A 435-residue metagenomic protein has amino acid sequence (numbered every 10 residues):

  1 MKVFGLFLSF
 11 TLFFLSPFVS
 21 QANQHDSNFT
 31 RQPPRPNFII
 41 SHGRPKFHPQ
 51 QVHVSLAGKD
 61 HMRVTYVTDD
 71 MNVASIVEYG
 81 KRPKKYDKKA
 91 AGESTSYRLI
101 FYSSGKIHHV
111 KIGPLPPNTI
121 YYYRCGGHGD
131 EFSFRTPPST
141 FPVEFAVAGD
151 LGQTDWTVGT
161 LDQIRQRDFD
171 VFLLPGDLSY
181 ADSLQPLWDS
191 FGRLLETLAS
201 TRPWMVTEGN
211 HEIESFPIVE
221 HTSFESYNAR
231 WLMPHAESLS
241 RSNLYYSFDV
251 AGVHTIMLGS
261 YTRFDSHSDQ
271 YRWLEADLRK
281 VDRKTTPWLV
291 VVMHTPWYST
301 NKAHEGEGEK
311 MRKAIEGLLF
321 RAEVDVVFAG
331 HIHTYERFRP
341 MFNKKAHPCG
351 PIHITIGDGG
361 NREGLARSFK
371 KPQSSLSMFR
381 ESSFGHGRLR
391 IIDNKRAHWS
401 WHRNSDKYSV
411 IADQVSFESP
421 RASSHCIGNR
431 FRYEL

Functional and structural regions predicted by a protein language model:
K2-V147, Q166, S382-S383, R388-L435: Acidic, histidine-bearing metal-coordination/catalytic regions of metal-dependent phosphoesterases
K59, M71, S179, E212-I213 (+5 more regions): Short, solvent-exposed loop/turn segments at secondary-structure junctions
M62-V64, V73-I76, Y86-D87, T154-T157 (+5 more regions): Short, solvent-exposed loop/turn elements at domain surfaces
S75, F101-S103, K280-T300, T355-N361 (+1 more regions): Active-site-proximal loop/helix segment associated with metal-binding centers of metalloenzymes
H109-I112, I120-P137, P186-L289, E305-E309 (+3 more regions): Extended active-site neighborhood of metal-dependent phosphoesterases/phosphodiesterases
G129-D182: An acidic-aromatic substrate-binding cleft motif
A146-G149, F172-D177, P203-N210, G259 (+3 more regions): Active-site neighborhood of phospho(di)ester-bond hydrolases with catalytic His/Asp-centered motifs
